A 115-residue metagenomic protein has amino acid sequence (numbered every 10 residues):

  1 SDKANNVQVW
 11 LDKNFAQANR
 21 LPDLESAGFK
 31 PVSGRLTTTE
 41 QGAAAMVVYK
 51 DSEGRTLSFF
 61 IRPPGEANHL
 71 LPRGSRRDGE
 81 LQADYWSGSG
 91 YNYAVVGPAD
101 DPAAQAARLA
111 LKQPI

Functional and structural regions predicted by a protein language model:
S1-I115: Polar, acidic low-complexity tracts enriched in Ser/Thr/Gln/Glu with frequent Gly/Pro and Thr-Pro motifs
